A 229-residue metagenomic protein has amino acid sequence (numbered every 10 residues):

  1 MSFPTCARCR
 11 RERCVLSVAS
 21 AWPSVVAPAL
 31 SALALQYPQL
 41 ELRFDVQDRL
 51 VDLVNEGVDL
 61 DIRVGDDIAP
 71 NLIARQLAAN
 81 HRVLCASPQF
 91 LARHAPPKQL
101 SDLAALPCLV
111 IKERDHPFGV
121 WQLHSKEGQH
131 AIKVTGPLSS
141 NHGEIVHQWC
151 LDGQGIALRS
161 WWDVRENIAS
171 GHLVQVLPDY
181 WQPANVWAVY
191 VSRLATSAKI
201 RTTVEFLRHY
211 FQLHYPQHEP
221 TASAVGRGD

Functional and structural regions predicted by a protein language model:
M1-A7: Alpha-helical linker/hinge and terminal dimerization helices associated with HTH transcriptional regulators
R11-P70, P220-G226: Central regulatory/effector-binding core of bacterial HTH transcription factors
L33, G119-K133: Ligand-binding cleft/hinge of the Venus flytrap
L42-V46, V110, I132-H142: Short beta-strand-to-loop elements that line the ligand-binding cleft of bilobed periplasmic-binding protein-like
N71-R82, A86-I111, K126: Flexible hinge/capping segments at coil-to-helix
A74-L77, S170-Q182: Short beta-strand->loop
H147-H172: A ligand-binding cleft/hinge motif common to bilobed small-molecule-binding domains
W161-E166, S170, Y180-D229: C-terminal effector-binding regulatory domain of bacterial HTH transcription factors
